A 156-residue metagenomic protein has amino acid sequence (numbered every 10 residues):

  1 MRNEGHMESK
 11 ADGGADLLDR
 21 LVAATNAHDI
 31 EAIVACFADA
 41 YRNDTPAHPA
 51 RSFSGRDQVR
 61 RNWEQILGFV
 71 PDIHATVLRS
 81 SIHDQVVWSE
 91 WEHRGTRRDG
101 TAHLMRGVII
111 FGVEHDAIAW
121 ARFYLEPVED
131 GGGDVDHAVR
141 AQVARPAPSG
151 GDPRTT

Functional and structural regions predicted by a protein language model:
R2-G13, R60-T156: A beta-strand edge to alpha-helix "cap/lid" segment located at domain peripheries
E8-A40: Short acidic-aromatic low-complexity motifs
I30-D84: A solvent-exposed, acidic/Ser-Thr-rich amphipathic alpha-helical stretch
